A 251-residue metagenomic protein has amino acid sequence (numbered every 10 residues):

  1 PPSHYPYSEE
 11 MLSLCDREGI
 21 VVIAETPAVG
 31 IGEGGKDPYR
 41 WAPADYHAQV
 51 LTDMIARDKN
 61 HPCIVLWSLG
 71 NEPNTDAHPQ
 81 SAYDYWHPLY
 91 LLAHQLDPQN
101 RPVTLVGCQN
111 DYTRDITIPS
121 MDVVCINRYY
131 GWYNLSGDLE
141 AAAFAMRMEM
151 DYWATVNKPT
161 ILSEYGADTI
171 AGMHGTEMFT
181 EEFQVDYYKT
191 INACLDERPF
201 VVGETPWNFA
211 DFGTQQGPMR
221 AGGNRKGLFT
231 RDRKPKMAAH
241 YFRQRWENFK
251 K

Functional and structural regions predicted by a protein language model:
P1-L135, A143-P159, T169-H174, M178-E182 (+4 more regions): Active-site mouth of glycoside hydrolases
G107-C108, E164-G166, N208-F209: Short, well-ordered beta-to-alpha junction loops that form the rim of enzyme active sites and present histidine/acidic
Y188-A193: A short, acidic, amphipathic alpha-helical segment used as a generic capping/interface helix at domain edges
R198, V202, W207-K251: Aromatic-rich peripheral "rim/lid" segments of glycoside hydrolase catalytic domains that contact and position glycan
